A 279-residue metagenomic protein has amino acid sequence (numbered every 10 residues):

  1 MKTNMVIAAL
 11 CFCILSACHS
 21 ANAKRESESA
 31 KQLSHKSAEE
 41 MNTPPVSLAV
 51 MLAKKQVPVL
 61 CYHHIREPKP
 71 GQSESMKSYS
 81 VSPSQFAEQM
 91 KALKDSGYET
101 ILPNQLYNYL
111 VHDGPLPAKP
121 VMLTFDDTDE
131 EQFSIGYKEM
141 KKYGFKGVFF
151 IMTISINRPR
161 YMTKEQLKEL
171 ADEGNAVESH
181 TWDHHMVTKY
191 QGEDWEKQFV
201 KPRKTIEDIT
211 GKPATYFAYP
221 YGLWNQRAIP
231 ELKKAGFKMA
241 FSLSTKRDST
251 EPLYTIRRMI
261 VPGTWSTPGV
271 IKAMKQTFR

Functional and structural regions predicted by a protein language model:
K2-A9: Sec-dependent signal peptide recognition, specifically the positively charged N-region followed immediately by
I14-A17: C-terminal motif of bacterial Sec signal peptides marking the signal peptidase cleavage site
H19-A21: Bacterial signal peptide processing site
E26-L123, E130-E131, K189-R279: C-terminal active-site subregion of NodB/CE4 polysaccharide deacetylases
H63, H180, H184: Histidine-centered divalent metal-coordination motifs
L123-T124, V177: Residue-level marker for buried hydrophobic side chains located in beta-strands that build the well-ordered beta-sheet
Y137-F145, M162-S179: Acidic (Asp/Glu)-rich catalytic clusters
F150, H180, A240-S242: Short beta-strand and adjacent tight-turn residues that come in two discontinuous sequence segments and form the edges
